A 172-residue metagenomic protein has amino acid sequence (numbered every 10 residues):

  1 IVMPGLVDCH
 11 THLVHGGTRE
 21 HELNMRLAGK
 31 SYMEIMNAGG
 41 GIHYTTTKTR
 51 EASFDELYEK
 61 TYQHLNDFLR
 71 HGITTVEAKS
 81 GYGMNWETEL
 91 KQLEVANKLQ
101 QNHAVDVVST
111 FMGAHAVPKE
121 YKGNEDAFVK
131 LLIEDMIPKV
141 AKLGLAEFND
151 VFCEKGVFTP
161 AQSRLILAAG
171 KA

Functional and structural regions predicted by a protein language model:
I1-K60: Metal-associated gating/positioning segment near the N- to mid-region
G41-K60, N66, T74-A172: Metal-coordinating catalytic core of metallo-dependent amide/deamination hydrolases
